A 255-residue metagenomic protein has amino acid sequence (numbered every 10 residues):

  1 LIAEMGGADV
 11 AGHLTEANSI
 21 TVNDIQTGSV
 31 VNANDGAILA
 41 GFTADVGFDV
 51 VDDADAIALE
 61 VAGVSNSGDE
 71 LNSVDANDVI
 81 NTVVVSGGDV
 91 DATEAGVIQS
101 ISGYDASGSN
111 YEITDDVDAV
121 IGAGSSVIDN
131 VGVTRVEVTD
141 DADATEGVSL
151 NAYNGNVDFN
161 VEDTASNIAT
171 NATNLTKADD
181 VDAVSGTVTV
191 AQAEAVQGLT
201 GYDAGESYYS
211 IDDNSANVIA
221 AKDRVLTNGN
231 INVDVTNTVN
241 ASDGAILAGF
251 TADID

Functional and structural regions predicted by a protein language model:
L1-D255: Solvent-exposed, low-complexity segments and loops of surface/extracellular structural proteins
